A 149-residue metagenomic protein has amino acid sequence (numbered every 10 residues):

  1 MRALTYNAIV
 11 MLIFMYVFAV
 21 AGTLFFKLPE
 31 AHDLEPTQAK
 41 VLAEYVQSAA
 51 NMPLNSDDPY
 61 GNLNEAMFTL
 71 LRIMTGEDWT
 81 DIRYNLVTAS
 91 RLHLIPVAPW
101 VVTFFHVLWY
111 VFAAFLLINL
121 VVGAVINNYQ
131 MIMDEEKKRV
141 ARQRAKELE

Functional and structural regions predicted by a protein language model:
M1-E149: Pore-domain-biased detector for 6-TM cation channels and related repeats
